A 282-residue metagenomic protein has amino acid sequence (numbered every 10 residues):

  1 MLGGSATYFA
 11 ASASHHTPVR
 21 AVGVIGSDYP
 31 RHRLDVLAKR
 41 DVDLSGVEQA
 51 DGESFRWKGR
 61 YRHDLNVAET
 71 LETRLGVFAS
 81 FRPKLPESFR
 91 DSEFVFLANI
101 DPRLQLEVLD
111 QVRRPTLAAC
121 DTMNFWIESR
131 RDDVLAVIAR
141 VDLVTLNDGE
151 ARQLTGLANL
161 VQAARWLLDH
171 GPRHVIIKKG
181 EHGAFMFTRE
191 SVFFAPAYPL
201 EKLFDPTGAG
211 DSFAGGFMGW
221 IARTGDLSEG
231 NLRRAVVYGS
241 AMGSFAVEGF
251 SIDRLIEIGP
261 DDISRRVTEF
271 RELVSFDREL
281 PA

Functional and structural regions predicted by a protein language model:
M1-A11: Short catalytic helix/loop segments, enriched in acidic residues and glycine and frequently bearing histidine
F9-V19, W220-A222: Alpha-helix C-terminal capping segments
A11, W57-R60, G183-F187: Short beta-strand scaffold segments in enzyme catalytic cores
A13, N147, G210: Short, conserved phosphate/pyrophosphate- and ester-handling motifs at nucleotide-, phospho-/glycolipid
H15-L97, L109-P115, S264-A282: Conserved N-terminal subdomain of the carbohydrate kinase-like
R33, L104-Q111, D132-A136: A short acidic, amphipathic alpha-helical/loop segment
R114-L117, N124-F194: Conserved phosphate/ATP/ADP-binding segment of small-molecule kinases
L160-A282: Conserved phosphate-binding/catalytic region of the ribokinase-like
